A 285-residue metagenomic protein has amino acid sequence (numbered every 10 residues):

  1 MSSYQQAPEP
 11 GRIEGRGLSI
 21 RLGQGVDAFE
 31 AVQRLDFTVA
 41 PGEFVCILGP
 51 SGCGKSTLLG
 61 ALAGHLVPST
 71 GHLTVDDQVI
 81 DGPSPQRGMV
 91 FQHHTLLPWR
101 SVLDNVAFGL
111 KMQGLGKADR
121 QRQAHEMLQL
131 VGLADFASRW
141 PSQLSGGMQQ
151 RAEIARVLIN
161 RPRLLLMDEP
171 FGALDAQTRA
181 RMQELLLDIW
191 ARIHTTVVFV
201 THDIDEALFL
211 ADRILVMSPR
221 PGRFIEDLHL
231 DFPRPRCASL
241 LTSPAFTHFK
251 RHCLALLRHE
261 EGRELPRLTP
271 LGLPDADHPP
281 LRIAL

Functional and structural regions predicted by a protein language model:
P8-R12, R21-R34: A short, flexible loop at the N-terminus of ABC-type nucleotide-binding domains that lies
L48-P50: The feature captures the beta-strand-to-loop junction immediately N-terminal to the Walker
A63: Helix-to-loop junction immediately C-terminal to a conserved catalytic motif
G71-P83, Q123: Conserved ABC transporter NBD signature motif
R100-F108: Short coil-to-helix segment of the ABC ATPase nucleotide-binding domain corresponding to the Q-loop/switch region
K111, A118-F136, D188: Conserved ABC ATPase "signature" region
R139-S142, N160: Conserved signature/switch motifs of ABC ATPase nucleotide-binding domains
L165-D168: Catalytic Walker B motif of ABC-type/P-loop ATPase nucleotide-binding domains
